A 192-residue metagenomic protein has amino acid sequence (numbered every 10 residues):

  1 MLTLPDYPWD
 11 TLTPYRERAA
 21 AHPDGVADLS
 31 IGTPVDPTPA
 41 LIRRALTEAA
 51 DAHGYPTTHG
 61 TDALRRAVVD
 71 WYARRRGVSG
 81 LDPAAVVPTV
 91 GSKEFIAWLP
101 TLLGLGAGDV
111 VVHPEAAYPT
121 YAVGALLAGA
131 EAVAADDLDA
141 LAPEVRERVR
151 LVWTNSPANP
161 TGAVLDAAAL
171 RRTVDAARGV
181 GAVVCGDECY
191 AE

Functional and structural regions predicted by a protein language model:
L2-G91: N-terminal small-domain helix-loop-helix segment of the aminotransferase-like
E17-A20, L126, R178: Residues within alpha-helical segments
A52-A176, A191-E192: Conserved core of the PLP fold type I
V184-C185: Residue-level marker for buried hydrophobic side chains located in beta-strands that build the well-ordered beta-sheet
E188: Walker B catalytic acidic pair
